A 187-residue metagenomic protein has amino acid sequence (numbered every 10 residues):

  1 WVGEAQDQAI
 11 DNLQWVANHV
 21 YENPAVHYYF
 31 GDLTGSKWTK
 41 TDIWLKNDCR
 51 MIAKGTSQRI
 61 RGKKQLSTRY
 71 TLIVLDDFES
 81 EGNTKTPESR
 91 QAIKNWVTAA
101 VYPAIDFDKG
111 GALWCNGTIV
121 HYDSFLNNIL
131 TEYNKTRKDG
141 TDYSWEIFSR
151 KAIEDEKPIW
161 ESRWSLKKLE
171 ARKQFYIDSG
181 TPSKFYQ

Functional and structural regions predicted by a protein language model:
W1, V16, D76, P182-Q187: Generic low-polarity alpha-helical segments
W1-G3, I52-A53, V74, W114-G117 (+1 more regions): A structural signal for short, well-ordered beta-strand segments and their strand-loop junctions that often border
W1-R59: Conserved nucleotide-state-sensing and coupling region of NTP-binding domains
Q14, Q65-L66, N127-N128: Short aromatic-enriched loop/helix-cap "lid" or pocket-rim segments at secondary-structure transitions that line
Y29, K63, Y122-D123: Surface-exposed loop/turn and secondary-structure junction residues enriched for glycine/proline
S36, W44-K46, T68, G140-Y143 (+1 more regions): A generic structural signal for short, non-catalytic loop/turn and secondary-structure boundary residues
T41-A100: Conserved RecA-like ASCE ATPase "motif II neighborhood" in helicase/translocase motors
E81-Q187: Non-catalytic, compositionally simple segments
